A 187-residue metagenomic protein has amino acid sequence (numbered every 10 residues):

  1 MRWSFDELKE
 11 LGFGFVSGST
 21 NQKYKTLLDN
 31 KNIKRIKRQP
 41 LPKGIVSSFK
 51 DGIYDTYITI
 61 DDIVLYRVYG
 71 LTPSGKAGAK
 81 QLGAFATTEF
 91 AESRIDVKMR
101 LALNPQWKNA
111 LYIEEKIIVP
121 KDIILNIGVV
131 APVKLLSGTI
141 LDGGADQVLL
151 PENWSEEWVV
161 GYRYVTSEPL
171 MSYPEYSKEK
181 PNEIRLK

Functional and structural regions predicted by a protein language model:
R2-K187: Catalytic toxin/effector domains delivered as secreted proteins or via bacterial secretion systems
